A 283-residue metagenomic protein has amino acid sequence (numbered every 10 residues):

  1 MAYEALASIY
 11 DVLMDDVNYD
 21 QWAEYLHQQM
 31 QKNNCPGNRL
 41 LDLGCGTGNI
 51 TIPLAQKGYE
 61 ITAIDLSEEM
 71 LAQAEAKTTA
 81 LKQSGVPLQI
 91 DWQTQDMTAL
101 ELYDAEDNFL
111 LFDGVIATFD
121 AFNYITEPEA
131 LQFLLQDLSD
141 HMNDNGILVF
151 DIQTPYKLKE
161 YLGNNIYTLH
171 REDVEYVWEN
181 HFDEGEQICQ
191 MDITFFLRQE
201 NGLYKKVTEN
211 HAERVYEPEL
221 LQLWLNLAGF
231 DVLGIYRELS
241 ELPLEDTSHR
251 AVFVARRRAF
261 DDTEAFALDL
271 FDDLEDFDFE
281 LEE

Functional and structural regions predicted by a protein language model:
M1-N38: Conserved class I S-adenosyl-L-methionine
G44-G48: Class I SAM-dependent methyltransferase "Motif I" SAM/SAH-binding loop
N49-L100: Class I SAM-dependent methyltransferase SAM/SAH-binding core
L102-G114: A short acidic, Gly/Pro-enriched loop at the edge of an enzyme's catalytic core that lines a small-molecule cofactor
D113-E129: A short SAM/SAH-binding and catalytic strip from SAM-dependent methyltransferases
Q132-D144: A short glycine-rich, Lys/Arg-flanked "PGG" loop and its adjoining helix->strand segment in the class I
V149-Q222: SAM-dependent methyltransferase
A212-E283: C-terminal lobe and adjacent flexible extensions of AdoMet/dcAdoMet transferase-like proteins
